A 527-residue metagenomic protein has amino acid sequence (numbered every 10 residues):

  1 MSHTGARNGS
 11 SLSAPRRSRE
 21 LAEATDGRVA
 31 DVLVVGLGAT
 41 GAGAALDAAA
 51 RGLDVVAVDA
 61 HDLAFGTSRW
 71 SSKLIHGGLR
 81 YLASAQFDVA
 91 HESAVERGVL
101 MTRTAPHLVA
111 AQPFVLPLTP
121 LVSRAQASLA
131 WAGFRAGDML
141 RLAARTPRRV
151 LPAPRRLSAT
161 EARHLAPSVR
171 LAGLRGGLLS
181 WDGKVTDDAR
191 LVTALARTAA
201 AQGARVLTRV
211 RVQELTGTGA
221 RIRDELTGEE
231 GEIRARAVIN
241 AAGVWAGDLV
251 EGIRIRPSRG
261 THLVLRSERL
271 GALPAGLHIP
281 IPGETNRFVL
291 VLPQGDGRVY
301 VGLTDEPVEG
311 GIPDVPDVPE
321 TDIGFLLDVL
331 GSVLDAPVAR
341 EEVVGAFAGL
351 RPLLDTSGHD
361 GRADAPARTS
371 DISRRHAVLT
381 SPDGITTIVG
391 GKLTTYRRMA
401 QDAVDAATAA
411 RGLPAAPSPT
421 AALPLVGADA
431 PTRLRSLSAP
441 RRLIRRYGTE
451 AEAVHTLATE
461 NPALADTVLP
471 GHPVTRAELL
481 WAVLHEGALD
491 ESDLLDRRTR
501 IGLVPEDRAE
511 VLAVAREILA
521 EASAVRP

Functional and structural regions predicted by a protein language model:
M1-V32, D47-R51: Extreme N-terminal leader/targeting segments of oxidoreductases
V34-V35, E232-G243: Short hydrophobic core segments
L37-G38, A60: Glycine-rich Rossmann-fold phosphate-binding loop(s) that bind the pyrophosphate of adenine dinucleotide cofactors
A50-R69: Glycine-rich FAD pyrophosphate-binding loop
K73-L165, F288: Dinucleotide-binding Rossmann-like beta1-alpha1 core, especially the glycine-rich loop that anchors the ADP
L178-E232, R236: Helical element adjacent to the flavin cofactor pocket in flavoenzyme catalytic cores
R190, R254-H262, R269-Y300, P307-R442 (+7 more regions): C-terminal catalytic lobe of FAD-dependent flavoproteins
N240-G252: Flavin (primarily FAD) binding-site architecture
